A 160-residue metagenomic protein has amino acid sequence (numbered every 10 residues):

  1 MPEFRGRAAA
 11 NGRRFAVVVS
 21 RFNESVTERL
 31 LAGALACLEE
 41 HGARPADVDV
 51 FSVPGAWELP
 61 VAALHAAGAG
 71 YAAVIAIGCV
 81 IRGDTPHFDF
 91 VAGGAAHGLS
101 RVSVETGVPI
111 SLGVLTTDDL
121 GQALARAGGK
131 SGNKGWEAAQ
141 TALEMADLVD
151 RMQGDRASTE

Functional and structural regions predicted by a protein language model:
P2-R5, F88, G93-E160: C-terminal binding/interaction regions
R5-P54: Glycine-rich phosphate/diphosphate-binding loop of Rossmann-like nucleotide-binding domains
R21-F22, V53, C79-V80, L115-L120: Short, ordered loop/turn segments at secondary-structure junctions
E24, A36-R44, L64-A72, S100-V104 (+1 more regions): Generic secondary-structure signature for well-ordered alpha-helical cores
A32, W57-L64, G68, W136 (+1 more regions): Amphipathic, non-transmembrane alpha-helical secondary structure
V48-V50, A67, S158-E160: Intrinsically disordered, low-complexity, basic-enriched segments
V50, A72-I77, P109-L115: Short beta-strand segments at enzyme active-site cores
E58, A62-L99: Glycine-rich phosphate-binding loop
